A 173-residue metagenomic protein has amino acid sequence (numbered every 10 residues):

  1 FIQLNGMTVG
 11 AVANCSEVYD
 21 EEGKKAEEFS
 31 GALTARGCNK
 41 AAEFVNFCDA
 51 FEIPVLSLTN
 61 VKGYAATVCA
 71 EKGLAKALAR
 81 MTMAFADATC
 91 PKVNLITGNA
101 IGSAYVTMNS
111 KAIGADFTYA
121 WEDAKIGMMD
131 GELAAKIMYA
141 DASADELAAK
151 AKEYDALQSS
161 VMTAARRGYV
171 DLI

Functional and structural regions predicted by a protein language model:
F1-I173: Ligand-binding clefts of soluble mixed alpha/beta catalytic domains
